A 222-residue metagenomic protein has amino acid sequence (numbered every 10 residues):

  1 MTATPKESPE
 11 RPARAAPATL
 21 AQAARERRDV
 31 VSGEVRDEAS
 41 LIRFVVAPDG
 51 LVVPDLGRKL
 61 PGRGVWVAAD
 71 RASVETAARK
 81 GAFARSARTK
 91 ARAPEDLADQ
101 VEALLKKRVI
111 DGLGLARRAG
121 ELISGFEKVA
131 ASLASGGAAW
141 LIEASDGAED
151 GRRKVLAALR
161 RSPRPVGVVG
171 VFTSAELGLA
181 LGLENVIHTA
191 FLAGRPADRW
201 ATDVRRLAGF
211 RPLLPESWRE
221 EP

Functional and structural regions predicted by a protein language model:
M1-K80, R85, T89: N-terminal cysteine/histidine-rich coordination modules
T2-P5, R28-V31, G137, R153-V166: Short helix-coil boundary/hinge micro-motifs
A24-R27, R36-A39, R63, R92 (+10 more regions): Charged, alpha-helix-enriched surfaces in structured cytosolic catalytic cores of large nucleotide-utilizing machines
G33, K106, G114-R118, L133-A134 (+3 more regions): Signal for well-folded cores of large energy- and translation-related assemblies
R63-G64, A119-G120, A138-W140, P163-G167 (+1 more regions): Short active-site oxyanion
A72-G151: Extended interfacial segments that mediate partner engagement and assembly in macromolecular machines
P163-A208: Short basic, glycine-rich beta-strand/loop surfaces that mediate nucleic-acid
L183-V186, P212-P222: N-terminal targeting/trafficking signals and adjacent low-complexity tails
